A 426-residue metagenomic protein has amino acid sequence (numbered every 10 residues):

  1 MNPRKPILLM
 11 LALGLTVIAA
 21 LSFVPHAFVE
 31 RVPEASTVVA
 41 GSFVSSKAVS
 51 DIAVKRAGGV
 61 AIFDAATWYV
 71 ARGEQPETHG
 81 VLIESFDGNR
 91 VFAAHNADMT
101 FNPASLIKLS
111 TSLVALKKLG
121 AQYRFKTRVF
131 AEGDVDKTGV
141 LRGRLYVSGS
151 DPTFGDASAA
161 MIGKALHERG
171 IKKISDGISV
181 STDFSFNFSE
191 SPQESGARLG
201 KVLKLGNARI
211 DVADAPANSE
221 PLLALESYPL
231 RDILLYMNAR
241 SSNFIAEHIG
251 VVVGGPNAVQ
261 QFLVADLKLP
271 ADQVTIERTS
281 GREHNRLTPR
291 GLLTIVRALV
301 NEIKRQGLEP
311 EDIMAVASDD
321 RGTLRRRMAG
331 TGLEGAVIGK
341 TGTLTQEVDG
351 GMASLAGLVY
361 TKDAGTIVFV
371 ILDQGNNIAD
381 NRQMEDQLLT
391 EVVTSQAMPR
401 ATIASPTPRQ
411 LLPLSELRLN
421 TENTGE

Functional and structural regions predicted by a protein language model:
M1-L15: N-terminal Sec-pathway targeting helices
R31-T100, G163-R169: Beta-lactamase-like hydrolase cores
G59, W68-V70, F92-A94, G254-E426: Small-residue-rich helix-loop
P76-T78, D87, N96-D98, A104-I107 (+10 more regions): Extracytoplasmic
G80-E84, F92-A94, S110, R128-F130 (+4 more regions): Soluble periplasmic/extracytoplasmic beta-strand elements of cell-envelope proteins
N89, P103-Q122, R198-L199, M237 (+2 more regions): Active-site SXXK
F130-D183: Active-site-adjacent, His/Asp/Glu-enriched structural segments that form or flank metal-binding and acid/base networks
A165-S179, D183-I313: A small/polar active-site loop signature that marks catalytic segments
